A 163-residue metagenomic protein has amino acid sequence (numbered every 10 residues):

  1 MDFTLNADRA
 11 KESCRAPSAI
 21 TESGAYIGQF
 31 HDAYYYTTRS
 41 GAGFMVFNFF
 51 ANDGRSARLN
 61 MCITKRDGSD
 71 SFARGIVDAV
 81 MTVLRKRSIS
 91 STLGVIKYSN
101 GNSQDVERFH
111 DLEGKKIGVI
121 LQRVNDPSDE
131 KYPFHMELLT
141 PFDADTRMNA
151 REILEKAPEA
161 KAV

Functional and structural regions predicted by a protein language model:
M1-V163: Short beta-rich binding modules
